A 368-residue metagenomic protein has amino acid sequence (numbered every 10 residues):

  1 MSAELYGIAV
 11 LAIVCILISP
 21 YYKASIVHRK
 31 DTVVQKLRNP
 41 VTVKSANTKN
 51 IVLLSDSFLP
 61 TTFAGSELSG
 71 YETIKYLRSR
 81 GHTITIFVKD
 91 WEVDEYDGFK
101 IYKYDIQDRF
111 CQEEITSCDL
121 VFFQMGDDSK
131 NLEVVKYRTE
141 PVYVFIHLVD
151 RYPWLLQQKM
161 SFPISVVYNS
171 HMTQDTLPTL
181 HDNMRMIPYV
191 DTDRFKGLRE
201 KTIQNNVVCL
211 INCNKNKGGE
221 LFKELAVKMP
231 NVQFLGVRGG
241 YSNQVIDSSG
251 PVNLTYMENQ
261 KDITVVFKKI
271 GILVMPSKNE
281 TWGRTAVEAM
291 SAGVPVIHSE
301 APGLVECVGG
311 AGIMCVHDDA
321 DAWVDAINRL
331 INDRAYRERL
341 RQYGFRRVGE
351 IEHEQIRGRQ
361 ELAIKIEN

Functional and structural regions predicted by a protein language model:
W154-L156, D175-N205, I246: Acidic anion/phosphate-binding donor-loop and adjacent secondary structure in glycosyltransferase catalytic cores
T192-S248, Y256: Conserved catalytic-core segment of nucleotide-activated headgroup transferases in glycan assembly
C213, G312-A320, R329-R334: Conserved acidic donor-binding segment of nucleotide-sugar-dependent glycosyltransferases
N259-Q260, V265-I270: Short alpha-helical donor nucleotide-sugar binding micro-motif in glycosyltransferases
K278: Aromatic "clamp/platform" in nucleotide-sugar-dependent glycosyltransferases that forms part of the donor/acceptor
P295-H298: Short hydrophobic beta-strand element within catalytic cores of glycosyltransferases and related nucleotide-activated
A301-M314: Short acidic/histidine- and often glycine-rich active-site loop of Leloir-type glycosyltransferases that engages
A335-E367: A charged, aromatic-enriched C-terminal amphipathic alpha-helix characteristic of glycosyltransferases across folds
